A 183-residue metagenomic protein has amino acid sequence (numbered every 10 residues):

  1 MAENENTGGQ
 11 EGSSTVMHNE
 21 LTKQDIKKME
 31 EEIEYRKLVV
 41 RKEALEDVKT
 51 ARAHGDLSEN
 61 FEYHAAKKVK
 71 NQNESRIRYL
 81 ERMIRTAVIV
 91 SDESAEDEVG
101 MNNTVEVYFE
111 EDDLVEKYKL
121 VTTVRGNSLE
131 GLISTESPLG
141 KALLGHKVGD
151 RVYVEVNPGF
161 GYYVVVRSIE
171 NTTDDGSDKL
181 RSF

Functional and structural regions predicted by a protein language model:
M1-V39, E43-E74, R78, T173-F183: Helix-rich terminal scaffold detector
Y35, Q72, R82, K141-V148: Short, intrinsically disordered, mixed-charge
E46, F61, Y79, M83 (+4 more regions): Generic detector of bulky aromatic hydrophobic side chains
V48-K49, E81-T86, E136-P138, D174: Juxtamembrane/interface motifs at transmembrane-helix termini
A53, R85, L129: Glycine-rich, flexible loop/turn motifs
E74-M83, A87-S94: Structured, basic alpha/beta domains of bacterial-type, RNA-associated proteins
V90-T173: Non-DNA-binding regulatory cores of transcription-related proteins, predominantly C-terminal effector-binding
